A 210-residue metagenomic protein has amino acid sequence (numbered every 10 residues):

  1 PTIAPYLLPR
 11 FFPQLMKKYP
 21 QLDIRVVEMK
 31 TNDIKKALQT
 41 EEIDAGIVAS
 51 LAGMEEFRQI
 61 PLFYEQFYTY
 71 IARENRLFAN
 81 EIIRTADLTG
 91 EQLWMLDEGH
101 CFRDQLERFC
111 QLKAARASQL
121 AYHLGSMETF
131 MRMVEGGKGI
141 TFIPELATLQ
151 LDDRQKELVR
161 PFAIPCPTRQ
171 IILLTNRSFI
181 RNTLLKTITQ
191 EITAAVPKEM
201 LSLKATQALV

Functional and structural regions predicted by a protein language model:
P1-E55, R116, H123-L124: Central regulatory/effector-binding core of bacterial HTH transcription factors
Y6, Q92-K113, R181-T189, V196-T206: Secondary-structure junction motif
L7, F11, I34, F102-Q105 (+3 more regions): Hydrophobic alpha-helical segments typical of transmembrane helices and their membrane-interface/capping positions
L22, L38-V48, F67, V134-I140 (+1 more regions): Alpha-to-beta junction loops
V26, I47, Q59, T69-Y70 (+4 more regions): Generic preference for hydrophobic
V26, M95, Y122, I140-T141: Conserved SAM-binding loop
M54-P61, E65-Q66, N80-E81, D87 (+1 more regions): Beta-alpha-beta core module
A72-R73, L96-D97, L120, I143-P144: Thr-Gly-centered strand-to-loop micro-motif
